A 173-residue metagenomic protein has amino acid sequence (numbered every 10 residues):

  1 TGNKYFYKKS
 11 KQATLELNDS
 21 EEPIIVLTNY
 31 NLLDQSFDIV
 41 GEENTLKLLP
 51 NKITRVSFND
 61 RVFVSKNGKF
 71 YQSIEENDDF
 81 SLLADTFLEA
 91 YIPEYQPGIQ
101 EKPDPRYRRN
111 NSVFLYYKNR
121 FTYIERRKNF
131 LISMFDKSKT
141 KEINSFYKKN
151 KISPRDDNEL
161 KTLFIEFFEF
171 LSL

Functional and structural regions predicted by a protein language model:
K4-K128: Aromatic-patch recognition
G98-T162, F167, L171: A short, solvent-exposed beta-edge/loop patch
